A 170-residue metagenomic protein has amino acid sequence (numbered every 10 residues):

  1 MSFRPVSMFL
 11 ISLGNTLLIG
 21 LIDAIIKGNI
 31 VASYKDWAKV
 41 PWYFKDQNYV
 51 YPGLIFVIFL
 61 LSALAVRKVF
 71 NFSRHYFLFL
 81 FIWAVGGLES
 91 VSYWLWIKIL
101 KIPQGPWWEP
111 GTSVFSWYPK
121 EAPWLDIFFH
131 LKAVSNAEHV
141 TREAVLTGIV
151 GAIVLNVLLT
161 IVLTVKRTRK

Functional and structural regions predicted by a protein language model:
M1-K170: Aromatic-rich, lipid-facing transmembrane alpha helices and their immediate juxtamembrane interface loops in integral
